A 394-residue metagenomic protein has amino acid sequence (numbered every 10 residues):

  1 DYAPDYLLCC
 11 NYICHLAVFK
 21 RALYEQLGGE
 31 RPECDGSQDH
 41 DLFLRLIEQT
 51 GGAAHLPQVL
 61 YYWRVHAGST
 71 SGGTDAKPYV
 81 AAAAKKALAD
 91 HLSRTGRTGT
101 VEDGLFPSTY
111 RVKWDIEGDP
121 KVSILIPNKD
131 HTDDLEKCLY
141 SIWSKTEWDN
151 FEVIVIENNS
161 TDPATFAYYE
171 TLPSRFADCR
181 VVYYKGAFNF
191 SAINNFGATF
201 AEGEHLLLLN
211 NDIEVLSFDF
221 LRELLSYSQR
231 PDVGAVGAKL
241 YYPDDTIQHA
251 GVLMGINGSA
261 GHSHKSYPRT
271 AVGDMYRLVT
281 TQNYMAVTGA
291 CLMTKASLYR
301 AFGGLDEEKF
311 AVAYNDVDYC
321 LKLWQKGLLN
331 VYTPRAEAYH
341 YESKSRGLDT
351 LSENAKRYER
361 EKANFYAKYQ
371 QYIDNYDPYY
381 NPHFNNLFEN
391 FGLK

Functional and structural regions predicted by a protein language model:
D1, I213-S259: Conserved donor NDP-sugar-binding/catalytic core segment of glycosyltransferases
D1-A22, C34-D35, S191-A192, G255-S297: A recurrent flexible, glycine/aromatic-enriched loop bordering the glycosyltransferase active site that acts as
L23, E33-V59, L88, F220-L224 (+3 more regions): A short, conserved alpha-helix in the catalytic core of glycosyltransferases
A76-V122, G234, D244, I256-Y284 (+3 more regions): C-terminal, non-catalytic tails of nucleotide-sugar-dependent glycosyltransferases
H131-T146: Short, well-formed alpha-helical segments that are part of the catalytic scaffolds of diverse glycosyltransferases
W143-Y183: Acidic donor-binding segment of Leloir-type glycosyltransferases
Y184-A201: Glycine-rich, basic loop-to-helix element that forms the pyrophosphate-binding segment of sugar-nucleotide handling
L206: Short aromatic/hydrophobic "clamp" motif used to bind/position activated sugar donors
